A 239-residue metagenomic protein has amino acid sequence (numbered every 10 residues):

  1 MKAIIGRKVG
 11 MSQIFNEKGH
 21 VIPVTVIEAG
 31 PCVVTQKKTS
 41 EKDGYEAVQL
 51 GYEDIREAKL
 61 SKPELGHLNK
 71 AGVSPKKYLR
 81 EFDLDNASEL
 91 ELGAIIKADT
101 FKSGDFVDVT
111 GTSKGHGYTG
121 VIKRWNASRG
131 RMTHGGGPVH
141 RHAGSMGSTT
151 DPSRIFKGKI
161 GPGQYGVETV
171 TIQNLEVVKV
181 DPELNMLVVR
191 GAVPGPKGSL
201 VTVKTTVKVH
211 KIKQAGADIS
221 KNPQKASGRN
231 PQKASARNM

Functional and structural regions predicted by a protein language model:
M1-M239: Extended basic (Lys/Arg/His-rich) segments that typically form rRNA-contacting surfaces in ribosomal proteins
